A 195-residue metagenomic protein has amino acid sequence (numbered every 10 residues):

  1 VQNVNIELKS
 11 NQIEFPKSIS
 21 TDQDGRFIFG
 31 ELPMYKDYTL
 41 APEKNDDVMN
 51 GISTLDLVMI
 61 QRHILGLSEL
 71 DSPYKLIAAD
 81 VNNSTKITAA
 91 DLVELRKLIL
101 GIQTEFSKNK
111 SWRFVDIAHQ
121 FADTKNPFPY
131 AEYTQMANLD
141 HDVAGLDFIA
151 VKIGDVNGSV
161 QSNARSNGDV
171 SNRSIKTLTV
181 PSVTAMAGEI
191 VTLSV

Functional and structural regions predicted by a protein language model:
V1-A185: Cellulosome-associated attachment modules in secreted, modular CAZymes
G188-V195: Short beta-strand elements of extracellular/lumenal beta-sandwich folds
